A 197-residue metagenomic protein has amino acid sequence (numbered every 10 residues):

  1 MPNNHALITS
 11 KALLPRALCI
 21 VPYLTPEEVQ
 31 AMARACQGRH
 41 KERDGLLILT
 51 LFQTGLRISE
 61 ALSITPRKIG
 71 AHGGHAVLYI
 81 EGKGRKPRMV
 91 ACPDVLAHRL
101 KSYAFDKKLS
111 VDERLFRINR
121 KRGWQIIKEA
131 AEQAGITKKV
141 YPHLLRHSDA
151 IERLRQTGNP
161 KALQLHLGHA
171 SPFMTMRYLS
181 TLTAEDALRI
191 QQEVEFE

Functional and structural regions predicted by a protein language model:
M1-E197: Conserved catalytic core of the tyrosine transesterase superfamily
